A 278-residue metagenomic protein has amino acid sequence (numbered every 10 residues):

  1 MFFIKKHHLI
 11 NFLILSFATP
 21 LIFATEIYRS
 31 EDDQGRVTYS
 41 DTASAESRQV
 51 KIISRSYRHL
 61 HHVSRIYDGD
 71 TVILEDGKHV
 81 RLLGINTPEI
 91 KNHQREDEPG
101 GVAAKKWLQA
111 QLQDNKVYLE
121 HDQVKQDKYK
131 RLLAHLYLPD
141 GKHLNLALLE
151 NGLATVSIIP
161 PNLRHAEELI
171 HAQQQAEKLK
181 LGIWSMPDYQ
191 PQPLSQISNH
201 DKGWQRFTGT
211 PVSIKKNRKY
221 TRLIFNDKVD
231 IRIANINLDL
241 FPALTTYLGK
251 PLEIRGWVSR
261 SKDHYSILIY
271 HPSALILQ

Functional and structural regions predicted by a protein language model:
M1-H7: Positively charged n-region of N-terminal signal peptides that target proteins for export
F2, F23-Q278: Small beta-barrel nucleic-acid-binding modules, primarily SNase/OB-fold domains and secondarily Tudor-like barrels
H8-L9, D32: Sequence-pattern detector for short linear motifs and compositional/periodic biases rather than a specific fold
N11-P20: Bacterial N-terminal signal peptides
